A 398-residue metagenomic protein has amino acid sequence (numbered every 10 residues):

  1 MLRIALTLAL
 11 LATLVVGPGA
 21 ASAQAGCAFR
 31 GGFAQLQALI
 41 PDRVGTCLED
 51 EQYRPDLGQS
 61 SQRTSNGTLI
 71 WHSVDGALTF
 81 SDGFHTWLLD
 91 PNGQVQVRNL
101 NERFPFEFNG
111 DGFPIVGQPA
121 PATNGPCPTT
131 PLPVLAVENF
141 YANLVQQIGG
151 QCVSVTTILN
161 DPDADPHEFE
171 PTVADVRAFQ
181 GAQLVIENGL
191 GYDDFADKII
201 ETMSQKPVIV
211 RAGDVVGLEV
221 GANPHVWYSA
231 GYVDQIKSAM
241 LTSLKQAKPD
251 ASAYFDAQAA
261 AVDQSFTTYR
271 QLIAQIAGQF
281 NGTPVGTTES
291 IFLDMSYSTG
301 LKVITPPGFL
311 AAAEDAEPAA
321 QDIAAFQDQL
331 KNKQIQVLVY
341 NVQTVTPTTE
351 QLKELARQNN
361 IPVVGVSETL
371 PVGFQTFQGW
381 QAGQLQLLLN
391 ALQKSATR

Functional and structural regions predicted by a protein language model:
A5-V16: Bacterial N-terminal signal peptides
P18-A20: N-terminal signal peptide c-region/cleavage motif recognized by signal peptidases
S22-P119: Extended, compositionally biased repeat/scaffold regions that form elongated interaction surfaces
A122-R398: Extracytoplasmic metal-acquisition and chelation regions
